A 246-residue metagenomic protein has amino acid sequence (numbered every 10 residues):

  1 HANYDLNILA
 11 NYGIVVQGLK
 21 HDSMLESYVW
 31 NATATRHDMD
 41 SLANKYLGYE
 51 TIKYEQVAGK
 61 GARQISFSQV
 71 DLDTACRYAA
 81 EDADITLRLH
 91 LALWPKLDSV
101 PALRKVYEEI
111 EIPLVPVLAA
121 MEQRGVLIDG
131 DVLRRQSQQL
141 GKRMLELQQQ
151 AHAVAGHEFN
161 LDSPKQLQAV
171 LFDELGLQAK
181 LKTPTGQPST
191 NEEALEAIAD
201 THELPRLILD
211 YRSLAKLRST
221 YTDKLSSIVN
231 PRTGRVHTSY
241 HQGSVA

Functional and structural regions predicted by a protein language model:
Y4, A10-N11, H21, A34 (+2 more regions): Conserved "right-hand" nucleotidyltransferase catalytic core of DNA-directed polymerases
V15-N31, M39-S41: Conserved beta-strand -> loop -> alpha-helix junction used to position metal-binding or nucleic-acid-contacting
